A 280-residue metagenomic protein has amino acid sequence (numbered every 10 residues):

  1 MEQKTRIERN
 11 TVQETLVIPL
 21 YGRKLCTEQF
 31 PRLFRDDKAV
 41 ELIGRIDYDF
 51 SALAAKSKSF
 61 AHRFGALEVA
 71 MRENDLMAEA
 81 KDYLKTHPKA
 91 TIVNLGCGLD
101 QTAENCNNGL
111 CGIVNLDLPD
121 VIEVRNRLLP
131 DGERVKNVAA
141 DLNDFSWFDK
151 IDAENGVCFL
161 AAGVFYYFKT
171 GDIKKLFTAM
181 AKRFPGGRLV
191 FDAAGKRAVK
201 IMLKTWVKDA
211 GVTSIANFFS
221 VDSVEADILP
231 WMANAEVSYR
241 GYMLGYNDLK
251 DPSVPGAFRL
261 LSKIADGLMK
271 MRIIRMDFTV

Functional and structural regions predicted by a protein language model:
M1-V93, L99-V138, A153: Rossmann-like AdoMet
F145-N155: Short amphipathic alpha-helix with an adjacent loop that forms part of the alpha/beta core around
F159-L160: A conserved beta-strand element that flanks and buttresses the S-adenosyl-L-methionine
Y167-M180: A short, conserved alpha-helix within the catalytic core of class I
M180-K196: Conserved beta-strand signature within the Rossmann-like core of class I S-adenosyl-L-methionine
K200-I215: Short, glycine-/aromatic-enriched active-site segment of Class I SAM-dependent methyltransferases
I215-Y242: Short alpha-helix
A235-L260: Conserved catalytic loop of SAM-dependent methyltransferase domains
